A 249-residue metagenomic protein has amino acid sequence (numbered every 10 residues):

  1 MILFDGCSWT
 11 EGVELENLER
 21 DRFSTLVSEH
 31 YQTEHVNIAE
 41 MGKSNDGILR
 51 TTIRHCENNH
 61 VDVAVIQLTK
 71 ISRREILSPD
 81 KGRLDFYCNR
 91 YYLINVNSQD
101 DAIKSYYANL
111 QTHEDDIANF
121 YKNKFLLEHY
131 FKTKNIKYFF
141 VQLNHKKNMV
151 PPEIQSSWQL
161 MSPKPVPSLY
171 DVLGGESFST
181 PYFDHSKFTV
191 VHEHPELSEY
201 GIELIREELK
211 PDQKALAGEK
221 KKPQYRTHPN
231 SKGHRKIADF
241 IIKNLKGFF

Functional and structural regions predicted by a protein language model:
M1-D46, T51, N58, K236: Serine-esterase "nucleophile elbow" of acetyl-processing enzymes
I53-F249: Alpha-helical cap/lid subdomain in secreted, periplasmic, or secretory-pathway luminal O-acyl-processing enzymes
